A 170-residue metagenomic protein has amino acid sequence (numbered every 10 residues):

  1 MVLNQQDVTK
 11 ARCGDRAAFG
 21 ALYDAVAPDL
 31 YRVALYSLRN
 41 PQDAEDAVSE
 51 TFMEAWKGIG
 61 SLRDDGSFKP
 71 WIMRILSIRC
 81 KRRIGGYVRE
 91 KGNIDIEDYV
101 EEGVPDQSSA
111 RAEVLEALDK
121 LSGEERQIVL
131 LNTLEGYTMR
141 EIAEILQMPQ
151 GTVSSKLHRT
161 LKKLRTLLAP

Functional and structural regions predicted by a protein language model:
N4, R82, R89-E116, T138: Internal acidic/polar
V8-R32, R126: A short, charge-rich alpha-helical start-of-domain segment used by transcription regulators
R12-C13, R39, E50-S67, G86-Y87: Sigma70-family region 2
Y23-D24, L35, N132-L134, M139: Short amphipathic helical patch at the helix-1/turn junction of helix-turn-helix
Y23-P41, G58, L118, L167-P170: Amphipathic, Lys/Arg- and hydrophobic-enriched alpha-helical face
R32, D46-M53, K57, G66-I78: Structural recognition of an alpha-helix C-terminal capping motif at a helix-to-coil junction
G60-D64, R74-I94: Arg/Lys-rich amphipathic alpha helix in sigma70-family domain 2
P70, S77-K81, E125, L134 (+2 more regions): DNA-recognition helix of helix-turn-helix
